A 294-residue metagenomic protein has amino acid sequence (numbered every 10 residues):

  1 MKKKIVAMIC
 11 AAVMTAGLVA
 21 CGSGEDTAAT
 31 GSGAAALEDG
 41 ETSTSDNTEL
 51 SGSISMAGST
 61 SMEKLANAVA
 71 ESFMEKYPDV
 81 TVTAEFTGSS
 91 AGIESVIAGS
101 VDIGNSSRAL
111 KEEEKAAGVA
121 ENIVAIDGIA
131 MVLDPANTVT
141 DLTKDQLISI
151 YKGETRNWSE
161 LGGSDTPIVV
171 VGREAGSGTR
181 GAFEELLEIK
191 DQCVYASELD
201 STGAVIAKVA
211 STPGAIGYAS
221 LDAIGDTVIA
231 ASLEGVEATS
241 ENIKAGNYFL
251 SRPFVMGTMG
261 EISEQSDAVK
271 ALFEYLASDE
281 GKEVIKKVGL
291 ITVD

Functional and structural regions predicted by a protein language model:
M1-I5, I9: Positively charged n-region of N-terminal signal peptides that target proteins for export
C10-T15: Hydrophobic helical h-region of N-terminal Sec-dependent signal peptides in bacterial secretory/periplasmic proteins
A16-A20: C-terminal motif of bacterial Sec signal peptides marking the signal peptidase cleavage site
G22-A98, D102-D294: Exported/periplasmic ABC-transporter solute-binding proteins
